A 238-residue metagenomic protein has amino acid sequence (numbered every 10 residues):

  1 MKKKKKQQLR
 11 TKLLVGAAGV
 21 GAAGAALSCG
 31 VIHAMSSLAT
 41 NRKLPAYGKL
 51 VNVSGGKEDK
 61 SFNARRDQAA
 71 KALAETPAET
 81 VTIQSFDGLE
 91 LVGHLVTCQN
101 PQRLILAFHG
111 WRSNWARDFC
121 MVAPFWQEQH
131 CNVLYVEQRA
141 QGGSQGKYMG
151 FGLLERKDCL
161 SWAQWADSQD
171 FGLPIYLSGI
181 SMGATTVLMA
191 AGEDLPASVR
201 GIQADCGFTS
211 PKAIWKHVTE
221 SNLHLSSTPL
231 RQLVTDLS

Functional and structural regions predicted by a protein language model:
V15-I83: An N-terminal hydrophobic leader/cap segment in hydrolases
F86-T97: A short loop-to-beta-strand scaffold at the N-terminal edge of the catalytic core in hydrolase folds
Q102-G110: Short beta-strand element of the alpha/beta-hydrolase
W111-F125, Q138: The serine-hydrolase catalytic nucleophile loop
W115, R139-D170, P174: Catalytic nucleophile-loop/oxyanion-hole region of alpha/beta-hydrolase and closely related hydrolase-like folds
W126-Q145: Conserved alpha/beta-hydrolase
G179-G183, V187: Gly/Ala-rich beta-loop-alpha elbow adjacent to hydrolase catalytic centers
M189-S238: Hydrolase active-site cap/lid region
